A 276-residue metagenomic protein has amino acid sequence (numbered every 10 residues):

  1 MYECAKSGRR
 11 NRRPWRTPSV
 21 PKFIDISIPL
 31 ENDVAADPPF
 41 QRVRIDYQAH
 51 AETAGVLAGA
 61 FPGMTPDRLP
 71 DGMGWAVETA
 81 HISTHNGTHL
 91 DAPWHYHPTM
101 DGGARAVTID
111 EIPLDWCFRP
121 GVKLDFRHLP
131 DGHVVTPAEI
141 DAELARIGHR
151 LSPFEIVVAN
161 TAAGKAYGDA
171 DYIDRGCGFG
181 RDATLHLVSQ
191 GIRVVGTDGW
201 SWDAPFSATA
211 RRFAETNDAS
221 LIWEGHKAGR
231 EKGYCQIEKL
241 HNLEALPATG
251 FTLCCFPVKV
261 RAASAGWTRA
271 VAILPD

Functional and structural regions predicted by a protein language model:
C4, R10-D276: Active-/binding-site microenvironments in catalytic and ligand-binding cores
